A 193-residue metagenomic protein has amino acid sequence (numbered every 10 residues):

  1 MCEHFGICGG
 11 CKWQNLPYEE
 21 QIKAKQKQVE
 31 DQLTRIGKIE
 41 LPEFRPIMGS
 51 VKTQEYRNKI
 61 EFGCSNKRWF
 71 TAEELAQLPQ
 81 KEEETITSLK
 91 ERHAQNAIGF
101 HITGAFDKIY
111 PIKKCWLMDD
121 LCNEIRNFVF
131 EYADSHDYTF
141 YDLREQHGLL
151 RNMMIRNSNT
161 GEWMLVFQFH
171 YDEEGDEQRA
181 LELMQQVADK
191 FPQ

Functional and structural regions predicted by a protein language model:
M1-Q193: Accessory RNA-recognition modules of RNA-modification enzymes
